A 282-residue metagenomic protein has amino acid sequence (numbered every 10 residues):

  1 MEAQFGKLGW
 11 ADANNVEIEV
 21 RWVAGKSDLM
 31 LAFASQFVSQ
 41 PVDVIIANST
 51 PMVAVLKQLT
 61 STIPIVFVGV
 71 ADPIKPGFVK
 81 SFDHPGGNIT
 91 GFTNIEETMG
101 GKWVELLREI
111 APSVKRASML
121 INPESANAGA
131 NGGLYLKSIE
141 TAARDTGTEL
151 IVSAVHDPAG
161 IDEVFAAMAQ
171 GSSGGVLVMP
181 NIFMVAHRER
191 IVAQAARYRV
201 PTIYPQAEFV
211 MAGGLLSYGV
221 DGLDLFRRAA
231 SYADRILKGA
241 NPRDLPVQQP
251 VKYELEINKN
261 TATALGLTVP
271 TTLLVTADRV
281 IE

Functional and structural regions predicted by a protein language model:
M1-E282: Short hydrophobic alpha-helices and adjacent helix-cap/hinge residues
